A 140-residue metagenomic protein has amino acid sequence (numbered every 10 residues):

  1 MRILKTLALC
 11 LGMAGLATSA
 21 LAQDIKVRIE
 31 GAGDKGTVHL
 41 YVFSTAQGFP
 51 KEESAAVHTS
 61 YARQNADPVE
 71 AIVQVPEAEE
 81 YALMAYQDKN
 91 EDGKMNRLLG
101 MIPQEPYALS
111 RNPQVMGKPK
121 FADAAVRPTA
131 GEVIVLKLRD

Functional and structural regions predicted by a protein language model:
M1-A8: Bacterial N-terminal signal peptides that target proteins for export
L9-C10, A20: Cleavable N-terminal signal peptides
L16-A22: Sec/Tat signal peptide C-region and signal peptidase I cleavage site
I25-A32, L40: A short, amphipathic beta-strand motif
P68-P76: Exposed aromatic-hydrophobic patches
E79-K89: A short, solvent-exposed beta-strand micro-motif common in secreted/extracellular proteins
N90-R97: Acidic, glycine-anchored loop motifs typical of Ca2+
E105-D140: Extracellular beta-sheet/turn segments enriched in Thr/Pro/Gly and aliphatic residues
